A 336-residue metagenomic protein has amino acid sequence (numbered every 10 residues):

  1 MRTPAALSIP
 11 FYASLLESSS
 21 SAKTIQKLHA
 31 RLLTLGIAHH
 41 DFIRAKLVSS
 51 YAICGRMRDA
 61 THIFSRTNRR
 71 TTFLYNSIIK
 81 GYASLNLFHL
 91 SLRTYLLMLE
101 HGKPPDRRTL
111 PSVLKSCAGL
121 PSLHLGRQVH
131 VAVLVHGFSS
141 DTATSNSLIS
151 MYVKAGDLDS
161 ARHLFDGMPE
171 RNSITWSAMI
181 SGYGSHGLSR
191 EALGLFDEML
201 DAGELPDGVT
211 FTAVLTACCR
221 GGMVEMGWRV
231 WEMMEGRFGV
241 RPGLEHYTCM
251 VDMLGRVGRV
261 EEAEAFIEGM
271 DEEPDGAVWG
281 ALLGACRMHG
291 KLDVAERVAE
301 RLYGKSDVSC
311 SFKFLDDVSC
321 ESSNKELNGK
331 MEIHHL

Functional and structural regions predicted by a protein language model:
S8-Y12, I25, H40, R44 (+23 more regions): Pentatricopeptide repeat
S19, Y51, Y82, C117 (+6 more regions): Residue at a conserved register position within TPR or TPR-like alpha-solenoid repeats
S21, R56, L87, S122 (+6 more regions): Residues in the short coil linking paired helices within alpha-helical repeat scaffolds
L28, I63, T94, V129 (+6 more regions): Alpha-helical solenoid repeat scaffolds, predominantly canonical TPR units
G36, T67, T71, G102 (+7 more regions): Inter-helix linker motif
T67, I78, M98, M151 (+8 more regions): Methionine-biased hydrophobic packing positions in alpha-helices, especially within tandem helical repeat solenoids
V240, L254, A281, C286 (+3 more regions): Intrinsically disordered, low-complexity regulatory regions with latent secondary structure
